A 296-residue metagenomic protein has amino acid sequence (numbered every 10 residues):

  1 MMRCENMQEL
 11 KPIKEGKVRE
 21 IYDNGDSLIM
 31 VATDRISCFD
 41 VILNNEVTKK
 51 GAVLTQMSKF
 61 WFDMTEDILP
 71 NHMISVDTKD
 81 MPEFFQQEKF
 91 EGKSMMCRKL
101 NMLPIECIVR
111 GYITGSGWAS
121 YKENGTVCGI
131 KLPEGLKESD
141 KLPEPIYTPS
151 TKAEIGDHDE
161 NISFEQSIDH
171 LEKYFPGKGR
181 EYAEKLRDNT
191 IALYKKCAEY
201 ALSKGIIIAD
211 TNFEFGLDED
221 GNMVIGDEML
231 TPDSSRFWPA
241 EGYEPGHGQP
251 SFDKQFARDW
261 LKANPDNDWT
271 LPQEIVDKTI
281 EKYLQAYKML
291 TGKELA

Functional and structural regions predicted by a protein language model:
M1-E154, N267-A296: Active-site loop/lid in soluble adenylation, ligation, and acyl-transfer enzymes
S27, M102-P104, G205-I208, D220-M223: Coil-to-beta-strand transition motifs
R35, T114, E214, L230-T231: Short, glycine-/Ser/Thr-/acidic-enriched flexible segments
F39, W118-A119, D220, S234-R236: Intrinsically disordered, low-complexity acidic/polar segments
V109, I208-M229: Conserved metal-phosphate-binding beta-hairpin within the catalytic cores of diverse ATP-dependent phosphoryl-transfer
E123-N124, K131-E181, I225, M229-L290: Anionic ligand-binding catalytic core segments
G177-A209: A long amphipathic alpha-helix within ATP-dependent nucleotide-binding catalytic cores
